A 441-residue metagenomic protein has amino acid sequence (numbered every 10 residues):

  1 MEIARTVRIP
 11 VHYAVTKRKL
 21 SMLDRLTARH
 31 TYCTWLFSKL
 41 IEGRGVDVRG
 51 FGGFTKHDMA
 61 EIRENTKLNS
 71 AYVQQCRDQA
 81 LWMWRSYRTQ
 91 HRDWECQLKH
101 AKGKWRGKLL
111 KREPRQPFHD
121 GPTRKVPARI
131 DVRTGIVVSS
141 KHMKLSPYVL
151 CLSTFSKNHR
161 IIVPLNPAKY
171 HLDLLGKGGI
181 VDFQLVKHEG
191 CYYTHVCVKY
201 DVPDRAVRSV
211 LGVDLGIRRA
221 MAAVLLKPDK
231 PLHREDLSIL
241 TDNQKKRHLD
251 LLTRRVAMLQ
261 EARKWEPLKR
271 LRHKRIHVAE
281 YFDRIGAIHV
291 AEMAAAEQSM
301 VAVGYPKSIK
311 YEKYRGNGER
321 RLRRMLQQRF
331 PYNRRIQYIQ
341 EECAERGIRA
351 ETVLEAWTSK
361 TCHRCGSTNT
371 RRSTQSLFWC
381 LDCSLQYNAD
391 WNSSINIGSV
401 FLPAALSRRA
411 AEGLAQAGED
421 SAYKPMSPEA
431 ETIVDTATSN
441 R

Functional and structural regions predicted by a protein language model:
M1-R85, D93-Q97, K102: Gly/serine-rich nucleotide phosphate-binding loop at the start of the catalytic core of nucleotide/ADP-ribose-handling
I3-R5, G190-R441: Positively charged, helix-rich recognition surfaces that bind polyanionic ligands
R5, V15, P122, R133 (+3 more regions): Intrinsically disordered/low-complexity terminal segments and short unstructured peptides
R5-A14, K157-L165, Y170, E235-D242: Generic detection of short hydrophobic beta-strand segments and adjacent strand-loop junctions
T6-P10, P147-C151, R160-I162, I180 (+2 more regions): Broad gene-expression machinery/nucleic-acid interaction feature
A28, K67, G135, I433 (+1 more regions): N-terminal compositionally biased, intrinsically disordered segments and leader/signal-like regions
G53-V186, M325, R329: Acidic carboxylate diad motif detector
